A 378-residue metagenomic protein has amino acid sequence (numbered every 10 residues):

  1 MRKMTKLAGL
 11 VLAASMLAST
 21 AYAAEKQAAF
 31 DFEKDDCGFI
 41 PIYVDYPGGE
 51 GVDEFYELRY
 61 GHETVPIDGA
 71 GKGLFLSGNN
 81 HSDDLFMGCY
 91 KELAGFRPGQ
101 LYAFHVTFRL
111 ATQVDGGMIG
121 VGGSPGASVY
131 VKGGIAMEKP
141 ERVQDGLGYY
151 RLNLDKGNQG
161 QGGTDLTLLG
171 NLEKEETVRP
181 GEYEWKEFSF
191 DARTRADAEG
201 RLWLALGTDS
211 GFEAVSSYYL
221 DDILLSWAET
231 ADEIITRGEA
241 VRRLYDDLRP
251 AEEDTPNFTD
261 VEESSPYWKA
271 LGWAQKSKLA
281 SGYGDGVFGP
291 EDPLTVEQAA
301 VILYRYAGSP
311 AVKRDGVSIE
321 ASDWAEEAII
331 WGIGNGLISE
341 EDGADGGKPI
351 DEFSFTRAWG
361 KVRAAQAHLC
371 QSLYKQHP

Functional and structural regions predicted by a protein language model:
L17-E25: Sec-dependent signal peptide cleavage junction
A24-E54: Extracellular carbohydrate-recognition regions
V65-D83: Short carbohydrate-recognition loop motifs
N80-R97, W185-D191, L220: Short beta-strands within extracellular/lumenal beta-sheet-rich domains
G146-R201: Short, surface-exposed tryptophan/glycine-enriched loops that mediate extracellular molecular recognition
L172-E176, A205-A214: Short beta-strand-plus-loop segments that form exposed binding edges in beta-rich domains
P180-E187, R195-D197, S210-W227, K348-P349: Extracellular carbohydrate recognition
A228-A270, K276-A328, G334-F353, K361-P378: Feature responds to low-complexity, polar/acidic, surface-exposed segments characteristic of secreted/exported proteins
